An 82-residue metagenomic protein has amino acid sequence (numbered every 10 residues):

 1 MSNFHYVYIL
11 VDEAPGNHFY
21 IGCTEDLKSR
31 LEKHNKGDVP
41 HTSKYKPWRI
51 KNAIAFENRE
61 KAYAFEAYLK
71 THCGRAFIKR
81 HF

Functional and structural regions predicted by a protein language model:
M1-V39, K46, I50-F56, E60-R75 (+1 more regions): GIY-YIG nuclease catalytic motif and its immediate N-terminal context
